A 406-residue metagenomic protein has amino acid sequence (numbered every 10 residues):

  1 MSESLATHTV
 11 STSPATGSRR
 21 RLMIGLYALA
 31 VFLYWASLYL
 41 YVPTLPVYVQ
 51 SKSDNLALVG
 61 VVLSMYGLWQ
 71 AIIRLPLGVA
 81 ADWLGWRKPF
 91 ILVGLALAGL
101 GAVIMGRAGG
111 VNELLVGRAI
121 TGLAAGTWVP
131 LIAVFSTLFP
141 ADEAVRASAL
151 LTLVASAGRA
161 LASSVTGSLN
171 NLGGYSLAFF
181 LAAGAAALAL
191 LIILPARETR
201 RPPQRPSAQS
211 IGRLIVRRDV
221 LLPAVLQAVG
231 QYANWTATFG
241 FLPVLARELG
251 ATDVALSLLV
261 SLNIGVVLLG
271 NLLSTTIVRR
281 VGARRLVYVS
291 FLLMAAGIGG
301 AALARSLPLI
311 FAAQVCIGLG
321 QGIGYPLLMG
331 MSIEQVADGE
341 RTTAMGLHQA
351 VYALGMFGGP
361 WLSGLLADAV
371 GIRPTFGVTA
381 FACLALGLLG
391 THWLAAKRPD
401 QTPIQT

Functional and structural regions predicted by a protein language model:
E3-R21, R197-L226: Juxtamembrane intracellular "pre-TM" segments in multi-pass secondary transporters
S18-G67, L221-L222, N234-L245: Helix-loop boundary and gating motifs at the non-cytosolic
V61-G78, S261-L273: Central cavity-lining transmembrane alpha-helices of secondary-active solute carriers, predominantly the Major
I72-G109: Conserved MFS/SLC helix-loop-helix module at the cytosolic interface between two early adjacent transmembrane helices
I73-G85, G270-G282, A367-D368: Helix-to-loop junctions at the C-terminal end of transmembrane segments in multipass secondary transporters
P89-V103, A183, R285-G299: Structural signature of the two symmetry-related core transmembrane helices
G117-V154, M331: Cytoplasmic helix-loop-helix junction between adjacent transmembrane helices in 12-TM secondary transporters
A183-P202, L386-L394: C-terminal membrane-cytosol helix-exit motif in multi-pass small-molecule transporters
